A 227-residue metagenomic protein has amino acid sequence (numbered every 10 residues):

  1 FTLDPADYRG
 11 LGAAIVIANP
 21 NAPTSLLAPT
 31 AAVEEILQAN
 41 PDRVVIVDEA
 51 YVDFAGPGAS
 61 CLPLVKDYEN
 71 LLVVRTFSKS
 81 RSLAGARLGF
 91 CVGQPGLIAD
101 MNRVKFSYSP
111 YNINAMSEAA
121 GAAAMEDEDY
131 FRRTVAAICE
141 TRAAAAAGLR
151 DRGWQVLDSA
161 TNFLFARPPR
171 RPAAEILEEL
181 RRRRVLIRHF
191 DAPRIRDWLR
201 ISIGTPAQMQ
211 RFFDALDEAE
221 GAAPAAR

Functional and structural regions predicted by a protein language model:
T2-L11, P23-V45, E49-L83, P95: Active-site pre-lysine segment of PLP-dependent enzymes
A14-A18, I46, F90-V92: Structural motif
A31, E178-R183, I187-R188, A192-R227: PLP-dependent enzyme catalytic core of the Aspartate aminotransferase-like
N70-R150, W154-L157: PLP-dependent aminotransferase class I/II
G85, A160, R194-D197: Short acidic/glycine-enriched loop/turn segments that link adjacent beta-strands
G93, A166-R170, I203-T205: Short beta-strand-to-loop capping motifs
I138-C139, D151-R183, L199: Conserved PLP-binding catalytic core of the aspartate aminotransferase-like
